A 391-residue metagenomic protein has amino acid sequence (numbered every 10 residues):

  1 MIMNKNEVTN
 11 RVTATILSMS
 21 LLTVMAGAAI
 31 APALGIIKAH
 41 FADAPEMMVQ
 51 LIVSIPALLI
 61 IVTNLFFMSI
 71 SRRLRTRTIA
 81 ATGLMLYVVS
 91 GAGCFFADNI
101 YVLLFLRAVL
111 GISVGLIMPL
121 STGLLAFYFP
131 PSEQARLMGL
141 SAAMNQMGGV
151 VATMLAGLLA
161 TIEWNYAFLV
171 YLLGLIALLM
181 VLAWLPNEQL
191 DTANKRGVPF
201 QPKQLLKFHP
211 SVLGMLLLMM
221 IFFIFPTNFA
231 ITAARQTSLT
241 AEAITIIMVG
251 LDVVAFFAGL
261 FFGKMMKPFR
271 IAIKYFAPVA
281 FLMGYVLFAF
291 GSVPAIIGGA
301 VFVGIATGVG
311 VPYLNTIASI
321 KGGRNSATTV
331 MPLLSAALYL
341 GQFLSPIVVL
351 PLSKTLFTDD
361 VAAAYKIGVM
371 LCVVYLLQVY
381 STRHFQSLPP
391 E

Functional and structural regions predicted by a protein language model:
D43, R75, F96-V102, P130 (+1 more regions): Helix-breaking motifs and short loop linkers at transmembrane-helix boundaries and internal kinks in secondary membrane
V62-I100: Conserved MFS/SLC helix-loop-helix module at the cytosolic interface between two early adjacent transmembrane helices
T63-T76, F257-R270, S353: Helix-to-loop junctions at the C-terminal end of transmembrane segments in multipass secondary transporters
A92, I100, L106-N145: Cytoplasmic helix-loop-helix junction between adjacent transmembrane helices in 12-TM secondary transporters
P131-S132, R136, L140-P186: Helix-loop-helix hairpin linking two adjacent transmembrane segments in secondary transporters
F208-V249: Extracytoplasmic gate region of multi-pass secondary transporters
I271-L314: C-terminal transmembrane helical hairpin of 12-TM major facilitator-type secondary transporters
S319-T358: A late C-terminal transmembrane helix in Major Facilitator Superfamily
